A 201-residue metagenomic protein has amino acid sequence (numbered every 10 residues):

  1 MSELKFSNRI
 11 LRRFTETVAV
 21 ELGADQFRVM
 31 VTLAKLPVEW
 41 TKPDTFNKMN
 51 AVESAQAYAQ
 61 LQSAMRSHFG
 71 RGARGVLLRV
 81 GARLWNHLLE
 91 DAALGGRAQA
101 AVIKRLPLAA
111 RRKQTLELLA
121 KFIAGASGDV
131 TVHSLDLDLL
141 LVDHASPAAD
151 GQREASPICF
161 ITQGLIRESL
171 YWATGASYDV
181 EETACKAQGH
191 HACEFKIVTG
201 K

Functional and structural regions predicted by a protein language model:
M1-D138, P147-P157, K186-A192, K201: N-terminal accessory segment detector
R112-Q114, A176-D179: Short Pro/Gly-enriched beta-strand edge/turn motifs at strand-loop
D143-A145: Residues forming anionic-ligand binding surfaces in small-molecule and nucleic-acid pockets of primarily soluble enzymes
C159-Q163, V198-K201: Short, low-complexity, polar/charged sequence segments that are solvent-exposed and flexible
F160-A176: Active-site helix/loop of acyl-thioester processing domains in fatty-acid/polyketide metabolism, spanning hotdog-fold
Y171, S177-K201: C-terminal, beta-strand-rich globular interaction domains
